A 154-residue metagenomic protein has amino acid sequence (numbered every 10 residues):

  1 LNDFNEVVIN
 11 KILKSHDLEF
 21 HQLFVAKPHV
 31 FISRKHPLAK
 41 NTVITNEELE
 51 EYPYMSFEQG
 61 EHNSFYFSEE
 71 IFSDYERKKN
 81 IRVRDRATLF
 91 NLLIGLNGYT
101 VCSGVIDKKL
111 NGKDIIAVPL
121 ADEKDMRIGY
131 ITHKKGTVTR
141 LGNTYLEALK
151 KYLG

Functional and structural regions predicted by a protein language model:
L1-E51, V105-L110: Acidic, Gly/Pro-rich loop/turn segments at junctions of secondary structure
K14-K27, T88-T137: Beta-alpha-beta core module
F20, Y54, N80-R82, A117: Conserved beta-strand scaffold positions in the cores of enzyme catalytic domains, especially in NTP/NDP-utilizing
K35-I44, D122-K124, K135-L141: Short helix-loop capping/hinge motifs at secondary-structure junctions, enriched in acidic/polar residues
N46, E50-Y75, T139-L146: Secondary-structure junction motif
E47, R127, I131-G154: Extended ligand-binding regions for polar small-molecule ligands
F65, D85-A87: Conserved glycosyltransferase catalytic-site signature
I71-I81, D114-I115: A local structural motif
